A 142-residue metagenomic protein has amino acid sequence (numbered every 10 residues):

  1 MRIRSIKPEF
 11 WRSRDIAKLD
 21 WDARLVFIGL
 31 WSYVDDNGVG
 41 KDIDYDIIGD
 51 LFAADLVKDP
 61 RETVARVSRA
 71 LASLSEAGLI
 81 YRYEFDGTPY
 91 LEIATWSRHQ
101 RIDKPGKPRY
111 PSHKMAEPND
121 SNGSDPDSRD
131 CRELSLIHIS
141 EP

Functional and structural regions predicted by a protein language model:
M1-F85, E92-N122, R129-R132: Positively charged, structured surface patches that bind polyanionic biopolymers
N122-D125, S140: Intrinsically disordered, low-complexity repeat segments enriched in small/polar residues
L134-P142: Residue-level detector of conserved catalytic or cofactor/ligand-binding positions in enzyme active sites
